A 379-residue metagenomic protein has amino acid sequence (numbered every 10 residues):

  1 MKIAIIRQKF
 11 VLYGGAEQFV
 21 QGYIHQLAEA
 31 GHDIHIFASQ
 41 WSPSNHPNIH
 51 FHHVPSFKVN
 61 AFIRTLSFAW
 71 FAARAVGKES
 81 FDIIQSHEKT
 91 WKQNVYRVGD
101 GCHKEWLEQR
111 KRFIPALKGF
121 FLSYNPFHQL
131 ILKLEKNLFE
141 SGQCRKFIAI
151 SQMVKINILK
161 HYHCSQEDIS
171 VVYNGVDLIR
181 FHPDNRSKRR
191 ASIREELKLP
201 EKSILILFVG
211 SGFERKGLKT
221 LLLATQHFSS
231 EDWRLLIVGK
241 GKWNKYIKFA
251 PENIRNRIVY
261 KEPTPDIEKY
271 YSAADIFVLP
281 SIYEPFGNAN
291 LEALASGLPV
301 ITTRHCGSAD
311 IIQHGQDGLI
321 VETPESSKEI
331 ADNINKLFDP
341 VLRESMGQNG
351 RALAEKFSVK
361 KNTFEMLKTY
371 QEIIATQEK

Functional and structural regions predicted by a protein language model:
Q18-G22, I204-H227, I237, K245 (+1 more regions): A conserved mid-protein helix/loop that constitutes part of the nucleotide-sugar donor-binding site
N125-R190: Donor nucleotide-sugar binding/catalytic pocket of nucleotide-sugar-dependent glycosyltransferases
S192-E195, L342-K356, E365-K368: A short, well-ordered alpha-helix in the C-terminal region of glycosyltransferases
P263, I282: Aromatic "clamp/platform" in nucleotide-sugar-dependent glycosyltransferases that forms part of the donor/acceptor
E268, G287-N290, S308: Short glycine/serine-rich donor-binding loops of glycosyltransferases
F277-V278, V300: A short hydrophobic beta-strand element within the catalytic core of glycosyltransferases that build diverse glycans
P299-T302, I312: Short hydrophobic beta-strand element within catalytic cores of glycosyltransferases and related nucleotide-activated
A309-I334, V341-L342: Change "using UDP/GDP/dTDP sugars" to "using nucleotide sugars
